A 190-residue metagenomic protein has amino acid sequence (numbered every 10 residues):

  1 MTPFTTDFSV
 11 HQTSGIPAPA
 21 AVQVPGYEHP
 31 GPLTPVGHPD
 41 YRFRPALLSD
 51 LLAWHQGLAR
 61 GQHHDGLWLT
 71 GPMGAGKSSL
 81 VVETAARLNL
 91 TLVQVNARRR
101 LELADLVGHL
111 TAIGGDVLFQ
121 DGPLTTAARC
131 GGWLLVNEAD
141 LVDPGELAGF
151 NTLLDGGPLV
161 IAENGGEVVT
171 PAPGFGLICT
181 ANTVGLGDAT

Functional and structural regions predicted by a protein language model:
T2-T190: AAA+ P-loop NTPase catalytic core and its hallmark functional loops
